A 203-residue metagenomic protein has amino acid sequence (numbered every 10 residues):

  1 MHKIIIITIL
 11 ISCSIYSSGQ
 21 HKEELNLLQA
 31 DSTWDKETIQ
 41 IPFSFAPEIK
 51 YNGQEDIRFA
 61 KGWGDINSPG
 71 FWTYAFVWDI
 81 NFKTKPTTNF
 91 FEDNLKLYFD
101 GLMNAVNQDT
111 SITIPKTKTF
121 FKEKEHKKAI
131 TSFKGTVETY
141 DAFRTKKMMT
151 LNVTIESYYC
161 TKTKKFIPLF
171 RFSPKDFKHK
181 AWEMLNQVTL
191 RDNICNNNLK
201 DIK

Functional and structural regions predicted by a protein language model:
I4-C13: Sec-dependent N-terminal signal peptides
S14, E48-K50, Y158-C160: Short beta-strand micro-motifs enriched in acidic
I15-G19: Sec/Tat signal peptide C-region and signal peptidase I cleavage site
Q20-R58: N-terminal "mature-domain start" segment
L27, A60-D65, F143, I155-E156: Catalytic micro-motifs at enzyme active sites that drive phosphoryl/nucleotidyl and oxygen chemistry
G62-A142: Conserved polar/disulfide-associated segments of primarily extracytoplasmic proteins
K128-I202: Short, well-structured beta-strand
